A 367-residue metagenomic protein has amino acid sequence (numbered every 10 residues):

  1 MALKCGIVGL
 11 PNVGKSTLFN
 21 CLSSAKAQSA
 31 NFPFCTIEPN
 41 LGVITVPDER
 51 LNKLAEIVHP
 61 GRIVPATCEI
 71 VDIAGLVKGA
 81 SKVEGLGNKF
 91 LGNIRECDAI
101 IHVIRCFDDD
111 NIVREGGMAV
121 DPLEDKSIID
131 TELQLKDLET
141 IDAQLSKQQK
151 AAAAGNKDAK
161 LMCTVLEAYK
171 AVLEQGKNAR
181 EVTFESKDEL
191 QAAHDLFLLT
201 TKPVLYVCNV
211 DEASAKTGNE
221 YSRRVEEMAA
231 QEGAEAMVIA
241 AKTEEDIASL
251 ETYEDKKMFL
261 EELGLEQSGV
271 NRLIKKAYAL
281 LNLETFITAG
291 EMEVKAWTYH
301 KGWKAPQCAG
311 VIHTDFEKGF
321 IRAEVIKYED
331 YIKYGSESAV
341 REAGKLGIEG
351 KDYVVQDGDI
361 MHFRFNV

Functional and structural regions predicted by a protein language model:
M1-R114, L123, D130, D142-A143 (+1 more regions): Conserved G1/Walker A P-loop phosphate-binding module
A2-V8, V13, F19, K147-V354 (+2 more regions): C-terminal-of-GTPase-core extension/linker across diverse P-loop GTPases
S24-A25, R50-L51, G75-V77, R105-N111 (+5 more regions): Conserved nucleotide-binding/hydrolysis micro-motifs of P-loop NTPases
A30-N31, I112-G117, G218-E220, L250: Short amphipathic alpha-helical segments
I37, I104-T140, A230-A248: Short, exposed interaction patches on small structured surface elements
L76-K82, M118-V120, S127-L133, A152-K157 (+2 more regions): Flexible beta-alpha connector loops of hexameric P-loop NTPases
E96, Q356-D357: Short, flexible surface segments
C97, I129, Q134-D137, I141 (+4 more regions): Amphipathic alpha-helical coiled-coil segments
